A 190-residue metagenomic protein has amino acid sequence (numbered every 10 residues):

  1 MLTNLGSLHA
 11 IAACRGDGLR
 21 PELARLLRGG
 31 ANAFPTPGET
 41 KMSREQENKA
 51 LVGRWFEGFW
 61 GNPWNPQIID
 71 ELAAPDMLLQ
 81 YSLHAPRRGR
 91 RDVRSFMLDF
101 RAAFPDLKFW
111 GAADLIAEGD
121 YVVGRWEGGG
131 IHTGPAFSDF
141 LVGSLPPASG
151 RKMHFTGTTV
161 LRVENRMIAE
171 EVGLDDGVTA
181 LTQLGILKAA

Functional and structural regions predicted by a protein language model:
L2-N4, R44: Residues at the start of alpha-helices and the adjacent loop-to-helix junctions
G6-S7, E47: Generic early N-terminus positional signal peaking at residue ~5-7
C14, L23-L26, N32-A190: C-terminal and inter-domain tail/linker signature
